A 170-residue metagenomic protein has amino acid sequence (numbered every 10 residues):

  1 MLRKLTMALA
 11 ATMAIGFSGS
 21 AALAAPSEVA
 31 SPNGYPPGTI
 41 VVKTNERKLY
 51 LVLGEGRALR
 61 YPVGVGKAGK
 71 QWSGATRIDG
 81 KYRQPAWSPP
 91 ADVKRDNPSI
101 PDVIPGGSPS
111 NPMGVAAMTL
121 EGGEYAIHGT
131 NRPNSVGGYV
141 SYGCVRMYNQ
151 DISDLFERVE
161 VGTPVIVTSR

Functional and structural regions predicted by a protein language model:
M1-L9: Bacterial N-terminal signal peptides that target proteins for export
A14, T39-V41, A117: Short, surface-exposed charged micro-motifs
I15-A22: C-terminal segment of classical bacterial N-terminal signal peptides
A24-K43: Short N-terminal segments immediately surrounding and downstream of signal-peptide cleavage
P26-S27, Y35, E55, R60 (+4 more regions): Exported/periplasmic cell-wall-interacting domains
